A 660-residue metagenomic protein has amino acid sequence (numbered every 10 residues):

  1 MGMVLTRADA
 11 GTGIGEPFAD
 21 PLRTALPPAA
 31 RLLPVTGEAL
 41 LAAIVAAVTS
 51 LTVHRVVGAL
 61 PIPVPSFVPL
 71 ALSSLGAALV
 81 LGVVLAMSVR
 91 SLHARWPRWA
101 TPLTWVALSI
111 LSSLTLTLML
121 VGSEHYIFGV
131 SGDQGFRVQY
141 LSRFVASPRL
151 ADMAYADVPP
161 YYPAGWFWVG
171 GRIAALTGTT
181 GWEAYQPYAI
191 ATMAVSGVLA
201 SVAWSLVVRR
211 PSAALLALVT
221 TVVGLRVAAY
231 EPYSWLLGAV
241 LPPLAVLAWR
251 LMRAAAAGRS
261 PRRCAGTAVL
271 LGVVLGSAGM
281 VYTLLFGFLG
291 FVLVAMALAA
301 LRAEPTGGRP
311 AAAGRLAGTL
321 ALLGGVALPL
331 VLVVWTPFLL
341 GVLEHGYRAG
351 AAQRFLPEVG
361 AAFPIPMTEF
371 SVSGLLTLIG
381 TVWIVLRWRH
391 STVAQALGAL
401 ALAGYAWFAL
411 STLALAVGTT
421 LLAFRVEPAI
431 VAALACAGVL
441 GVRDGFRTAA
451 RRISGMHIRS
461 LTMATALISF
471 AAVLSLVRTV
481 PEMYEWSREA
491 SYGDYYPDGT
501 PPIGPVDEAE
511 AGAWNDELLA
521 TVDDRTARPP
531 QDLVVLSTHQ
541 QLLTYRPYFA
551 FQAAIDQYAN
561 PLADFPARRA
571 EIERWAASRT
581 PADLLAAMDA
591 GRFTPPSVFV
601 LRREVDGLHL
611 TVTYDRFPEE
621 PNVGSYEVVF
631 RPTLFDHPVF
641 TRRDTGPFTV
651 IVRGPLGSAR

Functional and structural regions predicted by a protein language model:
M1-V45, L51-V121: Start-transfer (signal-anchor) and selected internal transmembrane alpha helices of multi-pass inner/ER membrane
L60-L72, Y126-I127, G178, R226-W235 (+3 more regions): Membrane-helix boundary/interfacial segments in multi-pass membrane proteins
V89-A94, W249-T267, L298-R315, G438-S460: Membrane-interface junctions at the ends of membrane-embedded or membrane-associated helices
L108-S112, A189-R302: Membrane-embedded helix bundles of polyisoprenyl
T115-G238, G504-P505: Active-site lumenal/periplasmic loops and adjacent helix-entry segments of GT-C-fold, multi-pass membrane
Y126, D133, E231-L237, T267 (+1 more regions): Transmembrane catalytic cores of multi-pass membrane glycosyltransferases and polysaccharide-assembly enzymes
G324-L328, F446-E489: Signature aromatic-anchored transmembrane alpha helix within multi-pass, membrane-resident enzymes that catalyze glycan
A471-A576, M588-E619, P638-G657: Short periplasmic/luminal acceptor-recognition loop of GT-C membrane glycosyltransferases, typified by
